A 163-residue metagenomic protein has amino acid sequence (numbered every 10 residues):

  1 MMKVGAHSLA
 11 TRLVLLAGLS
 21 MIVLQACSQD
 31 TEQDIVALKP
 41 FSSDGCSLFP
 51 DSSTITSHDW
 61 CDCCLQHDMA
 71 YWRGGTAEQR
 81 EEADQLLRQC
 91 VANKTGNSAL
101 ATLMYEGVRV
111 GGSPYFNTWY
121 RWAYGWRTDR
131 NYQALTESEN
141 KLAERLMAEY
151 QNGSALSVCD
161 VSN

Functional and structural regions predicted by a protein language model:
M2-V14: Bacterial N-terminal signal peptides that target proteins for export
L9, L19-S20, Q29, W126: A detector of low-complexity, intrinsically disordered, Ser/Thr/Gly/Pro/Ala-rich segments
V14-V23: Bacterial N-terminal signal peptides
C27-N163: Extended terminal accessory/targeting regions
